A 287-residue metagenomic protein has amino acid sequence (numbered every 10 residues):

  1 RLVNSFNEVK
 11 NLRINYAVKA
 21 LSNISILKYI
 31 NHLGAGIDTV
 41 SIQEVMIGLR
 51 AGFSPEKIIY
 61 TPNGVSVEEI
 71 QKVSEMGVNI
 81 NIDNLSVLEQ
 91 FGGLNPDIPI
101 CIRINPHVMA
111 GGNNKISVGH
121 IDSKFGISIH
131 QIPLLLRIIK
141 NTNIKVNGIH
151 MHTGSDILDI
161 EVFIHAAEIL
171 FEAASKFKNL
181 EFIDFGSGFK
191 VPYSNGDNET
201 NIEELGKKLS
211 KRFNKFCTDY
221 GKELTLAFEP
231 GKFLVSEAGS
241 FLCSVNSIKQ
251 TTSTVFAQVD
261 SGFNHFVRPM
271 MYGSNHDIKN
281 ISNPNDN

Functional and structural regions predicted by a protein language model:
R1-K10, I14: An N-cap/entry alpha-helix motif that binds or orients negatively charged groups
L12-F182, V191, E204, R212 (+1 more regions): Active-site-proximal beta-alpha core segment in soluble small-molecule metabolic enzymes
I82, I102, S187, F228 (+1 more regions): Active-site flanking residues adjacent to catalytic metal/cofactor-binding acidic residues
V108-A110, E181-D197, A227-A238, H265-V267: Flexible glycine/acidic-rich beta-alpha junction loops that bind and position SAM and/or redox cofactors in anaerobic
D159-H165, Y193-L205, V235-S247: Short glycine/threonine-rich loop-to-helix capping motif typified by GTGT followed within a few residues by an Asp-Pro
N214, E223-N287: Charged (often Lys/Glu-rich) extended helix/loop segments that serve as interaction or gating elements
